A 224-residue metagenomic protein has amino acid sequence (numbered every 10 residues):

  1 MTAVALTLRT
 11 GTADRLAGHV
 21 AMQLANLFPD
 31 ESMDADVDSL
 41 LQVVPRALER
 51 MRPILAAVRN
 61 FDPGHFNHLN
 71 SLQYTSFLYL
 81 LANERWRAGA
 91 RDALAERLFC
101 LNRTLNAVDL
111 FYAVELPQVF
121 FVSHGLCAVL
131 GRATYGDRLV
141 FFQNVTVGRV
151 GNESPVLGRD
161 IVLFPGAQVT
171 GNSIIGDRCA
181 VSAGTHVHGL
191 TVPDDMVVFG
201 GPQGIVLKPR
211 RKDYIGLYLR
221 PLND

Functional and structural regions predicted by a protein language model:
M1-N106, R211-D224: Terminal amphipathic alpha-helical/low-complexity segments used for targeting or macromolecular assembly
V43-L48, R149-V150, I161: Amphipathic repeat-derived elements
V58, D62-H65, T134, L157 (+2 more regions): Residue-level signal for alpha-helical context at structural boundaries
Q73, R87-R138, N144-V156, A167-Q168 (+1 more regions): Left-handed beta-helix
F77, F121-V122, V162: N-terminal alpha-helical segment
V150-N152, L157-D224: Glycine-rich hexapeptide-repeat left-handed beta-helix
